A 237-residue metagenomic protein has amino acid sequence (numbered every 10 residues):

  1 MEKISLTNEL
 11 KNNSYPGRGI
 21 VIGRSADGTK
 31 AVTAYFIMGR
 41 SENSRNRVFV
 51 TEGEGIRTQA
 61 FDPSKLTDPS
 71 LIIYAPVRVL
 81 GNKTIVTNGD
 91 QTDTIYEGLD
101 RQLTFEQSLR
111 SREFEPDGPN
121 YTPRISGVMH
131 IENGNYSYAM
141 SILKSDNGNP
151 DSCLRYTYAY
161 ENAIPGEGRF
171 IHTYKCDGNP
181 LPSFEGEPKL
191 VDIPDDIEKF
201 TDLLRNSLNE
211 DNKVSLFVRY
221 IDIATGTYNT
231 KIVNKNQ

Functional and structural regions predicted by a protein language model:
M1-Q237: Conserved short alpha-helical segments that host acidic/polar catalytic motifs at enzyme active sites
